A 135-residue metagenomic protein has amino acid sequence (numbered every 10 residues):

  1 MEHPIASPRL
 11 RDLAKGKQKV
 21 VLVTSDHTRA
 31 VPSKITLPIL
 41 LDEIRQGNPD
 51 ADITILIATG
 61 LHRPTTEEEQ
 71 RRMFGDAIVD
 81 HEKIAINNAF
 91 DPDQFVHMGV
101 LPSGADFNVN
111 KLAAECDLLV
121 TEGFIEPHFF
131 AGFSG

Functional and structural regions predicted by a protein language model:
M1-E2: N-terminal amphipathic/basic leader segments beginning at the initiator methionine
I5-P8, I39-D42, P102-L112: Short alpha-helical segments and helix-capping/turn motifs at coil-helix boundaries
I5-V21, Q46-A51: Glycine-rich phosphate/diphosphate-binding loops that line cofactor/substrate pockets in enzymes
A14-K15, K19-S25, L37, L112 (+1 more regions): Hydrophobic/aromatic-rich, well-ordered segments within soluble, folded domains that form packed cores
K19-A30, T54-G60: Short glycine-rich or small-residue beta-strand-to-loop segments that form or flank ligand, phosphate, metal/Fe-S
A30-D50: Histidine-anchored nucleotide/phosphate-binding helix
E43-I53, D76-K83: Structural alpha-beta junctions
T65-S134: An acidic, phosphate/nucleotide-engaging active-site surface
